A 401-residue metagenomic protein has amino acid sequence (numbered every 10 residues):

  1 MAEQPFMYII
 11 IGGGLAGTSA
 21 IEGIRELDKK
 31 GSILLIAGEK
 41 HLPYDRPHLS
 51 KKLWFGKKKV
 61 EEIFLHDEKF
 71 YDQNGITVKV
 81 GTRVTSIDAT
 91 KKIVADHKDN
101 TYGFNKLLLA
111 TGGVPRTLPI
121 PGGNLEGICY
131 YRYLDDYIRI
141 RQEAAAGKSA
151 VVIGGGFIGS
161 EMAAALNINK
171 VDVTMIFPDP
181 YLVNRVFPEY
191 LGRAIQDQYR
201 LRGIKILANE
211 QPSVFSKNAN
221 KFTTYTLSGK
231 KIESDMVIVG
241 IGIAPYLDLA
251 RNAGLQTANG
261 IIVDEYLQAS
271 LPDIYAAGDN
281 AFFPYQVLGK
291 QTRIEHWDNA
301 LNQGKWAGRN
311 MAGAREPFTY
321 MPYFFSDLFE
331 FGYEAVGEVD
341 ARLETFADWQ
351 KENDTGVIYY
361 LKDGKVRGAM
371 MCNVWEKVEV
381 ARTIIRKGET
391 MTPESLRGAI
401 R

Functional and structural regions predicted by a protein language model:
A2-M7, G13, E26, N280-E376 (+1 more regions): Mid-to-C-terminal Rossmann-like scaffold of FAD/NAD(P)H-dependent oxidoreductases
A2-T77, A165-V186: Beta1-alpha1 glycine-rich phosphate/pyrophosphate-binding loop at the start of Rossmann-like nucleotide-binding domains
I10-I11, Y102-G112, I232-G242, G304 (+1 more regions): Short hydrophobic core segments
G14-G17, G156-G159, G308: Catalytic nucleophile loop
K30-S32, D72, V78-D96, Y102 (+1 more regions): A Rossmann-like FAD-binding core segment of flavoenzymes
T111-N169: Glycine-rich dinucleotide-binding loop and its adjacent helix/turn
N124-A146, K230-W306: FAD-site-proximal beta/loop scaffold in flavoenzymes
I140, T390-R401: Cysteine/selenocysteine-centered motifs that mediate thiol-based redox chemistry or coordinate metal-sulfur cofactors
